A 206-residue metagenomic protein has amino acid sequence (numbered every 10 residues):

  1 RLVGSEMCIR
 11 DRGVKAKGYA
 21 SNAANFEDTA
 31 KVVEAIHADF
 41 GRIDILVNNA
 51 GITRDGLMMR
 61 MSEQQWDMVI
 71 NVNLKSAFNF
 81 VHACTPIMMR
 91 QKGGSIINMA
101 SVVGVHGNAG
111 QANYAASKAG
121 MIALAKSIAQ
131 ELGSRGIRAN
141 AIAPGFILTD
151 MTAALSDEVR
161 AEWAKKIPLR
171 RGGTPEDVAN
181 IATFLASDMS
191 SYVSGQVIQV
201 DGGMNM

Functional and structural regions predicted by a protein language model:
L2-I9: Short, small-residue-biased leader/transition segments that mark boundaries at the very start of proteins
R42, G133, R138, V193-G195: Short, small/polar-rich loop/turn modules that mediate ligand/substrate recognition or access, typified
L57-M58, Q65-I70, T152, W163: Substrate-binding pocket helix/loop in short-chain dehydrogenase/reductase
V81, S117, A125: Active-site helix of classical SDR
P86, Q130-S134, S191: Alpha-helical segment proximal to the catalytic Tyr-Lys
S101: Residue(s) in the substrate-gating loop at a strand-loop-helix junction that position the organic substrate next
A141, A164-M189, V193, G202: C-terminal helical subdomain
